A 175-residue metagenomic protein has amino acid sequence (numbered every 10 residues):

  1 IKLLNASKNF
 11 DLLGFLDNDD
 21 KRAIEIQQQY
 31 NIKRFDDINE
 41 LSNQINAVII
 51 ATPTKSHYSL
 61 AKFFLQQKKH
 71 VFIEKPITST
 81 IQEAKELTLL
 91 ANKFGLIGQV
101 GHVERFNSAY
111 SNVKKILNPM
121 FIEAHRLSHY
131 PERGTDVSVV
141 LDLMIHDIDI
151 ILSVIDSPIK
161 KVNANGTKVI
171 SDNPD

Functional and structural regions predicted by a protein language model:
I1-Y30, I151: N-terminal Rossmann-like dinucleotide-binding module
F10, N46, K69, F94-I97: Short, well-ordered coil/turn segments that N-cap beta-strands
L13, N46, M120: Conserved acidic residues
Y30-T88: Beta-loop-alpha module in the N-terminal Rossmann-like domain of NAD(P)-dependent dehydrogenases, especially those
D36, I73, V100-H102, N163-G166: Short loop/edge segments at beta-strand edges and connector loops that shape dinucleotide/nucleotide cofactor-binding
D37-N39, R126, T167: Conserved SAM/SAH-binding loop
T78-G134: A contiguous active-site-proximal alpha/beta segment in oxidoreductase catalytic domains
P131-D175: Rossmann-like dinucleotide-binding domain that binds NAD(P)(H)
